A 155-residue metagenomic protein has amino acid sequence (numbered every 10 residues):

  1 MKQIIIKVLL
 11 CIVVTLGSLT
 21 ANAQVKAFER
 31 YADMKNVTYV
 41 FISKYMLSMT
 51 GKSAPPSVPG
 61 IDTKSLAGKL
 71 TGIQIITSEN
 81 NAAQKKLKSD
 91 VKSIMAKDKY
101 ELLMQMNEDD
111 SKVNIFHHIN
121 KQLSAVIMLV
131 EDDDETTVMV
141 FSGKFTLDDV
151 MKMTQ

Functional and structural regions predicted by a protein language model:
M1-R30: Bacterial Sec-dependent N-terminal signal peptides
A27-A82: Early exported N-terminus immediately downstream of N-terminal targeting peptides
M34-V37, G68-L70, K97, E108-D110 (+2 more regions): Extracytoplasmic
S48, N81-L87, S124-A125, T137: Short, surface-exposed beta-strand/loop "edge" segments at domain boundaries and coil↔beta transitions
T50-K52, L87, K112-H117: Short, solvent-exposed polar/charged micro-motifs at secondary-structure junctions
S65-K112: Mid-chain, structured segments of secreted extracytoplasmic proteins
F116-F145: A short, solvent-exposed beta-edge/loop patch
K144-Q155: Short, low-complexity, Pro/Ser/Thr/Gly-rich segments in the mature regions of secreted, periplasmic
